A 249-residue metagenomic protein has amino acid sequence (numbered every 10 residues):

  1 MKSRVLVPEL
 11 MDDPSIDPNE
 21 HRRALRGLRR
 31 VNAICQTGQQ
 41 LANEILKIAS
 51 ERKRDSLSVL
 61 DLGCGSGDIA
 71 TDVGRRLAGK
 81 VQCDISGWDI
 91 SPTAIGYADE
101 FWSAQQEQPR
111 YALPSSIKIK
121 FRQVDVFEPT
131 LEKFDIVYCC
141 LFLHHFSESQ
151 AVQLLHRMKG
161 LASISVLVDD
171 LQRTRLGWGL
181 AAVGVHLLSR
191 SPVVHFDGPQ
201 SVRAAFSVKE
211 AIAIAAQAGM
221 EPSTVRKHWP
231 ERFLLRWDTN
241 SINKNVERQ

Functional and structural regions predicted by a protein language model:
M1-P14: N-terminal auxiliary segments of SAM/dcSAM-dependent transferases
P14, P18-E44, I48-A49: Class I SAM-dependent methyltransferase Rossmann-like catalytic core, especially the SAM/SAH-binding loop
L60, S66-V126: Class I SAM-dependent methyltransferase SAM/SAH-binding core
E128-E132: Short conserved loop adjoining the S-adenosyl-L-methionine
Y138: A conserved beta-strand element that flanks and buttresses the S-adenosyl-L-methionine
F146-M158: A short, conserved alpha-helix within the catalytic core of class I
A162-L171: Conserved beta-strand signature within the Rossmann-like core of class I S-adenosyl-L-methionine
L171-A218, T224: C-terminal alpha-helical "lid/dimerization" subdomain adjacent to the S-adenosyl-L-methionine
